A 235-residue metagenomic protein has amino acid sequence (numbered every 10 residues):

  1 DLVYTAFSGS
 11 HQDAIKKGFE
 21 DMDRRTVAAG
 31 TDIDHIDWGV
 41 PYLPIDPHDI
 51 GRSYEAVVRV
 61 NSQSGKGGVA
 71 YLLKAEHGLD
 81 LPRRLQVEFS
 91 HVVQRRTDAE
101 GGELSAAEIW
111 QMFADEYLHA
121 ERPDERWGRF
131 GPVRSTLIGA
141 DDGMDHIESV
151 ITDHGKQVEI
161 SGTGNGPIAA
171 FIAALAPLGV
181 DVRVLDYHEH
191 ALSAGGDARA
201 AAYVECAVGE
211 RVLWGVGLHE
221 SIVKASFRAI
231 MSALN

Functional and structural regions predicted by a protein language model:
D1-S161, G196-R199: A mid-to-C-terminal "edge-of-domain" accessory segment
Y71-L73, F171, I230: Buried hydrophobic positions in well-ordered alpha/beta secondary-structure cores of metabolic enzymes
I138-A140, H146, H154-S193: Small-residue-enriched alpha-helical segments and adjacent helix-cap loops that form tight helix-helix packing
I147-I151, L192-W214: Positively charged, aromatic-enriched nucleic acid-contacting surfaces
G155-I160, G209-G217: Short small-residue beta-strand/loop micro-motif enriched in glycine and branched aliphatics
G164-P167, E205-V212, F227-A229: Terminal-proximal interaction/regulatory segments of ATP-powered molecular machines
V212-N235: Mixed-charge, glycine-accented linear interaction segment located at domain edges/termini
